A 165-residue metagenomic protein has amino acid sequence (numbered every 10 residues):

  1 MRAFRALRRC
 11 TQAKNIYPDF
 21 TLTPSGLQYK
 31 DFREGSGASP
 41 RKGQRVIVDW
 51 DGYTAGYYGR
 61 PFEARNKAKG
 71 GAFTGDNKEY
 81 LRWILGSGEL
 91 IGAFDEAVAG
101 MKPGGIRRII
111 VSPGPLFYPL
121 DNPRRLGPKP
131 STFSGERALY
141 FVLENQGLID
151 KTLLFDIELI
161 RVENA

Functional and structural regions predicted by a protein language model:
M1-A165: Cross-family detector of peptidyl-prolyl cis-trans isomerase
